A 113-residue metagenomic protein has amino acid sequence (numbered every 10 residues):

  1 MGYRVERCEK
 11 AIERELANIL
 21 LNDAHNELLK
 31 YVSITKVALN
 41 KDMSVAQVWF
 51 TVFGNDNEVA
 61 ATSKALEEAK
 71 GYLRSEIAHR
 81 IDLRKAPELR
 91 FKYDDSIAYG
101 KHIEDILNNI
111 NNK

Functional and structural regions predicted by a protein language model:
M1-V45, T51-K113: Charge-rich, low-complexity N-terminal segments
